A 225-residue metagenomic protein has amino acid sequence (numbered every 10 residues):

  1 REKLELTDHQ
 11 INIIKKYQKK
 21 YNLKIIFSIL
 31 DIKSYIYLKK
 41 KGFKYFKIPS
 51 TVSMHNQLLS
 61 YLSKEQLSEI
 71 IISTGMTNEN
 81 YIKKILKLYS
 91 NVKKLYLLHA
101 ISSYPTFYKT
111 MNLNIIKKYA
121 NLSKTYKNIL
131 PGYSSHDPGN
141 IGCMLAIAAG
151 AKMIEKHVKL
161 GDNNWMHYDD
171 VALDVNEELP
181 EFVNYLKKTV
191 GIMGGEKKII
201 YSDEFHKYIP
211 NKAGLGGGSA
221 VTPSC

Functional and structural regions predicted by a protein language model:
R1-C225: Catalytic cores and adjacent flexible loops of soluble metabolic enzymes that perform enolate/carbanion chemistry on
